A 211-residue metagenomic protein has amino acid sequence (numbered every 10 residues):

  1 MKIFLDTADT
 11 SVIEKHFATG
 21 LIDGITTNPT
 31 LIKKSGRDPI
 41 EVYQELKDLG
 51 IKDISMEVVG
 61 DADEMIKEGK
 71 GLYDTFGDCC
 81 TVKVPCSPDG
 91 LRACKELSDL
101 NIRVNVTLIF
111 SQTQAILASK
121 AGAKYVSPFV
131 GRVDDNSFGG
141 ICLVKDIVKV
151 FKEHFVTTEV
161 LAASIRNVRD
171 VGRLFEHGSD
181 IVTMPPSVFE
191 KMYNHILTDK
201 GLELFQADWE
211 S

Functional and structural regions predicted by a protein language model:
K2-E14, T19, T27-E96, V130: Active-site beta->alpha loop and helix N-cap motifs at the rims of alpha/beta catalytic domains
S11-T19, K67-L72, A93, S111-A121 (+1 more regions): Catalytic cores of alpha/beta
L21-G24, I51, F76-D78, E96-V104 (+2 more regions): Glycine-enriched alpha-helix->loop->beta-strand junction motifs that scaffold or abut catalytic
N28, V82, A118, L174 (+1 more regions): Conserved, mostly hydrophobic/aromatic
P29-I32, L108, K124-N136, S179-T198: Glycine-rich phosphate-binding active-site loops on the catalytic face of alpha/beta enzymes
I40-I54, D74-T75, L91-V104, G140-V160 (+1 more regions): Alpha-helix-loop-beta-strand connector modules within alpha/beta enzyme cores
T107-L161: A contiguous pocket-lining binding segment that forms or flanks enzyme active sites
F151-S211: C-terminal alpha-helical cap/extension of soluble enzyme domains
